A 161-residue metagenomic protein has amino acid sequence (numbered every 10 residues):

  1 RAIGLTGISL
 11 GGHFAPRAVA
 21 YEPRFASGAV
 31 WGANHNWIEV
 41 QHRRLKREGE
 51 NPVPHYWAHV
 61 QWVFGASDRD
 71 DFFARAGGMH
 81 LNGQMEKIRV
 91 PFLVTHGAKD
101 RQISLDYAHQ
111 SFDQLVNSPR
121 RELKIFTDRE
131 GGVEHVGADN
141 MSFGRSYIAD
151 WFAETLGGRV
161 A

Functional and structural regions predicted by a protein language model:
R1, F14-R17, G144-S146: Alpha/beta-hydrolase active-site loop
R1-S9: Alpha/beta-hydrolase fold nucleophile elbow
R17-F72: Hydrolase active-site cap/lid region
A66-Q84: Active-site nucleophile elbow and catalytic-triad environment of alpha/beta-hydrolase enzymes
I88-R89, V94-H96, D100: Short beta-strand/loop motif that positions the catalytic acidic residue of the alpha/beta-hydrolase fold
V90, S104-Q114: Short alpha-helix in the alpha/beta-hydrolase fold that links the catalytic acid
F112-V133, Y147: Catalytic histidine neighborhood in serine/cysteine hydrolases with alpha/beta-hydrolase-type architecture
E134-A161: Catalytic active-site module of serine/aspartate enzymes centered on a nucleophile-bearing elbow/loop
